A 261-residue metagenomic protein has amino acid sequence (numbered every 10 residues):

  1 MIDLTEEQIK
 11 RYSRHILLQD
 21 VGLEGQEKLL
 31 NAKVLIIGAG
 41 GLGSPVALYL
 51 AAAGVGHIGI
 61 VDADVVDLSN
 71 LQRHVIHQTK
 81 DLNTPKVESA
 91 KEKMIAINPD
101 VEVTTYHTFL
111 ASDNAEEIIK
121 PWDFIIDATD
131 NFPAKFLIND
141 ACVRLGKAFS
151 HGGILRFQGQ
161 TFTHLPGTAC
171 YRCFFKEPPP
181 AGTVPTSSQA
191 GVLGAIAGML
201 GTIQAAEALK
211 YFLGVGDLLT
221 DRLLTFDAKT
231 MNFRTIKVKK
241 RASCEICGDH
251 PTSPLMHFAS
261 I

Functional and structural regions predicted by a protein language model:
M1-I261: Adenine nucleotide-associated cytosolic modules
